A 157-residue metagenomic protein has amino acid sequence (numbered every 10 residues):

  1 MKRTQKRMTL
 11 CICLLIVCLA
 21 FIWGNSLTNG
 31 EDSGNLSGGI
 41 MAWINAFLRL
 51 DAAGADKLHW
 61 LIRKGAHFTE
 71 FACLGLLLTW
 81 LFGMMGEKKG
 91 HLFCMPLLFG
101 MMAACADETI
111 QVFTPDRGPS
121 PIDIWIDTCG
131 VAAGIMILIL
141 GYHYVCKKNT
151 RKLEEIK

Functional and structural regions predicted by a protein language model:
K2, T150-K157: Short, charged juxtamembrane terminal tails flanking transmembrane helices
K2-L76: "…centered on the first transmembrane helix and the immediately adjacent amphipathic helix/loop
Q5-L10, E87-C94, R117-P121: Membrane-helix interface segments
V17-I22, L92-V112: Small-polar-interrupted transmembrane alpha-helices in polytopic inner-membrane proteins
F71-M85, V131-V145: Membrane-interfacial alpha-helical segments at the cytosolic side of multi-pass membrane proteins
L81-G90, I110, T114, G118 (+2 more regions): Membrane-interfacial segments
A104-T128: Interfacial helix-loop-helix junctions of multi-pass membrane proteins
